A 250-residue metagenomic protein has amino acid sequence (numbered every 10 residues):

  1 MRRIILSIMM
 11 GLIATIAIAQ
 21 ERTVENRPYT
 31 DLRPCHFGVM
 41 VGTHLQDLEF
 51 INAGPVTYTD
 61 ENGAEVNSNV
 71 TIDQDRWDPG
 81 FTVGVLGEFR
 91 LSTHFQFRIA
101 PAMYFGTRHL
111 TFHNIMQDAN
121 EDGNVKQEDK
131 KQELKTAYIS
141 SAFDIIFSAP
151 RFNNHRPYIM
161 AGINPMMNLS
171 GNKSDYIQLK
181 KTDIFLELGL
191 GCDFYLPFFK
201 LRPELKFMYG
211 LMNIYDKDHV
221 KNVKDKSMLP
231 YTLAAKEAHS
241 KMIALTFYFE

Functional and structural regions predicted by a protein language model:
M1-V24, F247-E250: Bacterial Sec-dependent N-terminal signal peptides
Q20-G80, M242, Y248-E250: Short glycine/proline- and aromatic-enriched beta-strand/turn motifs that initiate or cap beta-hairpins
R22, N26-H36, T43-D47, L86-G171 (+1 more regions): Gram-negative (and chloroplast) outer-membrane scaffold detector with strong preference for beta-barrel transmembrane
R33-F37, W77-F81, K135-S141, H155 (+2 more regions): Residues that define the transmembrane beta-barrel architecture of outer-membrane proteins
I51-Q74, T107-T136, L169-L179, Y215-A235: Flexible, solvent-exposed loop segments that connect beta-strands
H155-R156, S170-I177, F199-R202: Short conserved catalytic/interaction loops centered on acidic-Pro-aromatic/His motifs
T182, E187-Y195, K200: Conserved C-terminal beta-signal and adjacent last beta-strands/turns of outer-membrane beta-barrel proteins
P197-E250: Predominantly the C-terminal beta-signal and adjacent terminal strand-loop region of outer-membrane beta-barrel
